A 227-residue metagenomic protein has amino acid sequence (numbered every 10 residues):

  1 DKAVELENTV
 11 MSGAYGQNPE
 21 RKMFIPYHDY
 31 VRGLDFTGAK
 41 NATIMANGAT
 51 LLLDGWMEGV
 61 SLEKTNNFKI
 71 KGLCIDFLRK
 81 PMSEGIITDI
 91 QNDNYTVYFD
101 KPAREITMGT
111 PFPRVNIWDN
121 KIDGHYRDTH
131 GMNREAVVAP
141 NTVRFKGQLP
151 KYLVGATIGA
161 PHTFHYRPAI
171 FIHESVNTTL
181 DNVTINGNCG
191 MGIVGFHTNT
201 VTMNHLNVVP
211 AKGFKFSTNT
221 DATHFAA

Functional and structural regions predicted by a protein language model:
D1-M11, D100, P150, N207: Generic short beta-strand segments
A3-T43, L52-K71, L78-Y95, T163-V176 (+2 more regions): Extracellular beta-strand-rich solenoid/capping regions of secreted or surface-exposed proteins that bind or remodel
L6, T198-A227: Long amphipathic alpha-helical scaffold regions
T43-A46, N67-G72, G155-G159, T178-N182 (+1 more regions): All-beta strand scaffolds that present successive hydrophobic residues in beta-strands
I44, S83-Q91, G124-V138: Short, exposed beta-strand/loop patches in secreted or surface proteins that constitute
C74-D76, A103-G131, L149-A169, S175: Extended Gly/Ser/Thr-rich low-complexity repeat segments, especially those forming or decorating extracellular
D93-K101, V137-P150: Generic recognition of long tandem-repeat/solenoid scaffolds
